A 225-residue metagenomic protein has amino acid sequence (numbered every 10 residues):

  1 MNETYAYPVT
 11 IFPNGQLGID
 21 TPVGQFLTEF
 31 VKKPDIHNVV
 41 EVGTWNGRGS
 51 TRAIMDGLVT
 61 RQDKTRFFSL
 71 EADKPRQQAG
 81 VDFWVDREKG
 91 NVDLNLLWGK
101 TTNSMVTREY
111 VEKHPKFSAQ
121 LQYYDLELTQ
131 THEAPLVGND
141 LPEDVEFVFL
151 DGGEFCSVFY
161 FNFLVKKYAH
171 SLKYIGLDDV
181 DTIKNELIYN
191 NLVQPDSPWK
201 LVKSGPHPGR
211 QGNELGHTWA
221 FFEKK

Functional and structural regions predicted by a protein language model:
M1-G176, V180-K225: A short alpha-helical cap/connector motif
